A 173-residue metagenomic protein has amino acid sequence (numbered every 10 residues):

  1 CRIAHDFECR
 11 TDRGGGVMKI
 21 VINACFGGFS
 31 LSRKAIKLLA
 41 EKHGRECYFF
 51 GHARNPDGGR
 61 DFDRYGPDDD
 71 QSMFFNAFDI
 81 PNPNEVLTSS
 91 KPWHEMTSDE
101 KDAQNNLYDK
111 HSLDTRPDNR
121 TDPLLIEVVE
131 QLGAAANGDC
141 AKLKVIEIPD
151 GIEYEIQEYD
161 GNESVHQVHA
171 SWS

Functional and structural regions predicted by a protein language model:
C1-V17: Short, Lys/Arg-enriched N-terminal segments with co-localized hydrophobic residues within the first ~10-30 amino acids
D6, R10, C25, P83 (+1 more regions): Compositionally biased, intrinsically disordered low-complexity segments
G15, A24, A136-G138: A generic structural signal for short, non-catalytic loop/turn and secondary-structure boundary residues
M18-L39: Short, extreme N-terminal segment that most often corresponds to the first beta-strand
I22-G28, H52, I148-D150: Short, flexible beta-strand-to-coil junctions
K42-G133: Structured domain cores in non-transmembrane regions
T121-S173: Glycine-rich, aromatic-bearing surface loops/beta-hairpins
